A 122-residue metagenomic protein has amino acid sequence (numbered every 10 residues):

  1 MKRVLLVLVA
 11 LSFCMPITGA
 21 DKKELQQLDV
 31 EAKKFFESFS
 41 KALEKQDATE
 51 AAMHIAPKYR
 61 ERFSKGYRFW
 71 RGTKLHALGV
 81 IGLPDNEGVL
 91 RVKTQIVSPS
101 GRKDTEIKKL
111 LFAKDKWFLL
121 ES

Functional and structural regions predicted by a protein language model:
V4-F13: Sec-dependent N-terminal signal peptides
L5-L6, K34, R62, K103-T105: Intrinsic low-complexity, intrinsically disordered segments enriched in polar/basic residues
F13-M15, K41: Compositionally biased regions
I17-A20: Boundary at the C-terminal end of the N-terminal hydrophobic targeting segment
K22-Q27, K33-V89: Short solvent-exposed beta->alpha transition segments
G82-S122: Exposed beta-sheet edge and beta->alpha loop/turn motif
